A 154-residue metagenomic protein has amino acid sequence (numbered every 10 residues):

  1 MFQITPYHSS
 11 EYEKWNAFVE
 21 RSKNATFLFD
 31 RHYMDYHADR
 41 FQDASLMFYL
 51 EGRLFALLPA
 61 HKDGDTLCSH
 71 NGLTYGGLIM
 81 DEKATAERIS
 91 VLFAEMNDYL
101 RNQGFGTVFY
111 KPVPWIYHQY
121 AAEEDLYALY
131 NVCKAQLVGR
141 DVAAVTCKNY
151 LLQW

Functional and structural regions predicted by a protein language model:
M1-D30: Short amphipathic alpha-helix that is part of the acyltransferase structural core
M1-Y12, A122-W154: Acyltransferase donor/substrate-recognition loop-hinge adjacent to the catalytic core
Q3, A17-E20, M34-N102: Conserved donor-binding loop and adjoining core beta-sheet/short helix segment in diverse acyl/aminoacyl transferases
W15, G52, Y110, A143: A residue-level signal for conserved active-site and pocket-lining positions in enzyme catalytic cores
G76, G106-V108, G139-A143: Generic beta-strand structural signal
A86-E87, I116-A122, L151-L152: Acidic-and-aromatic substrate-binding clefts and catalytic sites of carbohydrate-active enzymes
Q103-P114: Conserved GNAT acetyl-CoA-binding A-motif
